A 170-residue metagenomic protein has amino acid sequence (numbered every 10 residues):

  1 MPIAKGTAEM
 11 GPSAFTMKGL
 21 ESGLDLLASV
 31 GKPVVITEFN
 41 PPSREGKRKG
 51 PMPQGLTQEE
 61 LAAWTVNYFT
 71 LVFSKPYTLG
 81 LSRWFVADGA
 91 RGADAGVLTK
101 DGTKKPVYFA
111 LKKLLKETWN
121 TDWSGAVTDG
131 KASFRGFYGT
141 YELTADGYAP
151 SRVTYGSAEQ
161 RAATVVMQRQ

Functional and structural regions predicted by a protein language model:
A4-V35, F39-Q170: Aromatic-rich peripheral "rim/lid" segments of glycoside hydrolase catalytic domains that contact and position glycan
